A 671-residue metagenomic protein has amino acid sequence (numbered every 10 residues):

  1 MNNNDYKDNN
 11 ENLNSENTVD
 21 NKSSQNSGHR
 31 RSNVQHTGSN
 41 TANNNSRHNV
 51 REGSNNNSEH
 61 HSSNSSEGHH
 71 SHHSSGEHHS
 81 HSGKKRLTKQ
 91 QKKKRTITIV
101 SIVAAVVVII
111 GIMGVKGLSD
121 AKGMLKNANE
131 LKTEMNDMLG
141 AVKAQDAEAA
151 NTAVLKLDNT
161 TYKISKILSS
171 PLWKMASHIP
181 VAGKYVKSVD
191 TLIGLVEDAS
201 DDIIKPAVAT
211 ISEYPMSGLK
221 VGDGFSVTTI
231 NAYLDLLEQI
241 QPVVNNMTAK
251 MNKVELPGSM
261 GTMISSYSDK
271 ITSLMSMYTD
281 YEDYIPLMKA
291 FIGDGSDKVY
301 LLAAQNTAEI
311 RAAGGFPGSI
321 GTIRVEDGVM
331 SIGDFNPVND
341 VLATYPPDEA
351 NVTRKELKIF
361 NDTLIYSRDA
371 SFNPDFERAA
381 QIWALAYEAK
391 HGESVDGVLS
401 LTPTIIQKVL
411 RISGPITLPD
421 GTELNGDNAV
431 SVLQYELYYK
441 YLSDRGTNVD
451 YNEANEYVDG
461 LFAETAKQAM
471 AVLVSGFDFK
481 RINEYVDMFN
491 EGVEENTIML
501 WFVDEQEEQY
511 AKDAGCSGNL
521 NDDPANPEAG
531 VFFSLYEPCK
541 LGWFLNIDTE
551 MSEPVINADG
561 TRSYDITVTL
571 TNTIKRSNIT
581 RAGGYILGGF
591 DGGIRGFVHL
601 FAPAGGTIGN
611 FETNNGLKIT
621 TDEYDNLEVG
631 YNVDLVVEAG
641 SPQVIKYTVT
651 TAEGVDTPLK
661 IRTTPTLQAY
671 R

Functional and structural regions predicted by a protein language model:
M1-K85: N-terminal targeting leaders characterized by basic, low-complexity, disordered sequences that direct proteins
Q25-S27, T37, E52, S66-E67 (+9 more regions): Feature targets compositionally biased, intrinsically disordered low-complexity regions with long contiguous runs
H81-Q90, L302: N-terminal targeting leaders only when they are immediately followed by extended low-complexity/repeat-rich tracts
L87-V106: N-terminal Sec-pathway targeting helices
K94-I97, I112-Y670: Non-catalytic, solvent-exposed segments at the cell envelope interface
V106-I112: Short conserved active-site loop signatures built around small residues
